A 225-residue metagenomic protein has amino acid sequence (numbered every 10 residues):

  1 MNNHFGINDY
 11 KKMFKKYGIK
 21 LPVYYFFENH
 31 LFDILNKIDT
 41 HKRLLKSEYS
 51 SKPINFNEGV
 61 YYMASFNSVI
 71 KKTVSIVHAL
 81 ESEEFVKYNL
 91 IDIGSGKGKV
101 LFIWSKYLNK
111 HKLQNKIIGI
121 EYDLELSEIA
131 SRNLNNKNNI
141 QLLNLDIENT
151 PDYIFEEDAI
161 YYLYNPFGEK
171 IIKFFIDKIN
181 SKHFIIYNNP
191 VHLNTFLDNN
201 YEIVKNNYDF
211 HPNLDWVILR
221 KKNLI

Functional and structural regions predicted by a protein language model:
M1-S82: S-adenosyl-L-methionine
G94-G98: Class I SAM-dependent methyltransferase "Motif I" SAM/SAH-binding loop
K99-K112: Conserved SAM-binding loop of SAM-dependent methyltransferases across substrates and taxa, primarily the Class I
K116-E121: Conserved SAM-binding motif I beta-strand of class I
A130: Conserved SAM-binding loop
K137-I147: Conserved SAM-binding strand-loop segment of SAM-dependent methyltransferases
D146-N180: Active-site segment flanking the S-adenosylmethionine/decSAM binding pocket in AdoMet-dependent transferases
G168-L219: C-terminal substrate-binding/active-site "lid" region of AdoMet-derived donor-dependent transferases
